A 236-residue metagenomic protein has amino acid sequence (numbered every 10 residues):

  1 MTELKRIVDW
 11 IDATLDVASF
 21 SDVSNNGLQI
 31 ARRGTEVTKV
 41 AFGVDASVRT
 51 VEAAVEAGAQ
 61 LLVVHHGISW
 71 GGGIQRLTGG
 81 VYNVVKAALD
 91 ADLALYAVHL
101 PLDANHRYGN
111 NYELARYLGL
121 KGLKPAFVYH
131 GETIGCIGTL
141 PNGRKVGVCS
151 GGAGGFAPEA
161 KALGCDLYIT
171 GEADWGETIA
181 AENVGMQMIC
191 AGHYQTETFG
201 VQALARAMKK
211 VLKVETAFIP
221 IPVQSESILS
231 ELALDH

Functional and structural regions predicted by a protein language model:
M1-H236: Hydrophobic structural segments
